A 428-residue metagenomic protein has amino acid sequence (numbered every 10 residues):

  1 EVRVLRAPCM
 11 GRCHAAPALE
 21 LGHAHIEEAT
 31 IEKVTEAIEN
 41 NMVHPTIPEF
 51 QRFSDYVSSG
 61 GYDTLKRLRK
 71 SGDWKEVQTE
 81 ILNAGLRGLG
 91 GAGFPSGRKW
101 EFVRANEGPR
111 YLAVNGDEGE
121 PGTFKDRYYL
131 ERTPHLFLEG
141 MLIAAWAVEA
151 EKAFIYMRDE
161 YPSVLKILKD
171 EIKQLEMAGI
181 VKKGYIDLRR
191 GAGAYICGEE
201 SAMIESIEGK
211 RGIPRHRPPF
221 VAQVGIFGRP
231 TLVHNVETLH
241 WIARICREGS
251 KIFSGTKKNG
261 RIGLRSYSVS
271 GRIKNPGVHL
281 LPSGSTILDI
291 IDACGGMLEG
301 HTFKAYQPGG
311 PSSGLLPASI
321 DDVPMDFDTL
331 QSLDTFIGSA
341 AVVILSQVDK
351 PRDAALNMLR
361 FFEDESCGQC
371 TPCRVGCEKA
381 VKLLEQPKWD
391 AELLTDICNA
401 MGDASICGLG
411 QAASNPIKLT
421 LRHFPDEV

Functional and structural regions predicted by a protein language model:
E1-M10, H14-A16, E20-N41, D63-N83 (+7 more regions): Ferredoxin-type iron-sulfur electron-transfer modules in oxidoreductases and energy-metabolism complexes
A15-E20, A24, A92-W100, T123-D126 (+9 more regions): Short acidic, glycine/serine/threonine-rich loops at helix termini
Y56-D63, L112-D126, V221-I226, S268-I273: Gly-rich Lys/Arg/Thr-decorated short loops/hinges at beta-loop-alpha junctions or inter-strand turns that position
L68-N106, G255, S268, L280 (+2 more regions): Accessory "access/gating" subregions that flank catalytic or transport cores
R98-K99, R158, Y185-G193, N259 (+6 more regions): A glycine-rich phosphate-binding loop feature that marks nucleotide/adenosyl-phosphate handling sites
T133-A147: Histidine-anchored nucleotide/phosphate-binding helix
G140-L142, P282-G300: Short amphipathic, charge-patterned alpha-helical segments
L165-S283, G295-L298: Hydrophobic alpha-helical positions that pack around
